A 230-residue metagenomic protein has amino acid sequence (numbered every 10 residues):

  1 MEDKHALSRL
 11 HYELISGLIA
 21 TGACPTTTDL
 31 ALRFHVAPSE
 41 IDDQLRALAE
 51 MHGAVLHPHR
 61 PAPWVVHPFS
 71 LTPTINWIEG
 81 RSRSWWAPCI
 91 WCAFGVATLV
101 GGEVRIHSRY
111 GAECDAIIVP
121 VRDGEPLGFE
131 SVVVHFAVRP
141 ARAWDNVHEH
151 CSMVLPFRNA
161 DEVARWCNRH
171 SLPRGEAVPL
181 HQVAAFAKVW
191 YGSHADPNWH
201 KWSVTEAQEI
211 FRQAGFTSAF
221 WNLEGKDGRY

Functional and structural regions predicted by a protein language model:
D3-S8, H57-G80, D123: Short, cationic-aromatic polyanion-contact patches
H5, V36, W91: Conserved active-site and cofactor/substrate-binding residues in soluble primary-metabolism enzymes
L7-A23: Short amphipathic alpha-helical interface segments
A20-R33: Short acidic, hydrophobic short linear motifs in intrinsically disordered regions
H35-E50: Short amphipathic alpha-helical interaction segments
G53-V55: Short, Lys/Arg-enriched C-terminal cap helix and immediately downstream tail that follows
R83-E209: Mid-protein regulatory/catalytic core that forms ligand/cofactor-binding pockets and protein-protein interaction
A195-Y230: Extended, charged low-complexity segments that frequently continue into or abut oligomerization scaffolds
